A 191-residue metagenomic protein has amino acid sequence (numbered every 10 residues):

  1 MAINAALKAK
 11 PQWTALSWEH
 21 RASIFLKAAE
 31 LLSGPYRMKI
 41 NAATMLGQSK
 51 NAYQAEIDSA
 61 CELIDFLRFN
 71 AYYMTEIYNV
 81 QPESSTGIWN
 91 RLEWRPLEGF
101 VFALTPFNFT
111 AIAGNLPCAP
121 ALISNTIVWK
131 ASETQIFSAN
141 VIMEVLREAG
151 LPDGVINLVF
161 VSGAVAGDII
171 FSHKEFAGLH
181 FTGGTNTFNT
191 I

Functional and structural regions predicted by a protein language model:
M1-Y78: Glycine-rich loop-to-alpha-helix module at the N-terminal edge of alpha/beta enzyme cores
M45, I64, Y72-I191: Rossmann-like NAD(P) dinucleotide-binding subdomain of oxidoreductase/dehydrogenase enzymes
